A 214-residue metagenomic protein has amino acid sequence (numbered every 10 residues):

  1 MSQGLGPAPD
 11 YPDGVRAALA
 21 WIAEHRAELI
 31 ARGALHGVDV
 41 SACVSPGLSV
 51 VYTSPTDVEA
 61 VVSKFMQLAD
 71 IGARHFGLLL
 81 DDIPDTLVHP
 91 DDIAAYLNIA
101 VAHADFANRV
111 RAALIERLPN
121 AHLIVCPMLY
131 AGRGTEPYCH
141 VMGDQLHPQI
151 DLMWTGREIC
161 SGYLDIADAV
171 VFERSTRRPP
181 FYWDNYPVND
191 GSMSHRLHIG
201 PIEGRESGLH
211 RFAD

Functional and structural regions predicted by a protein language model:
M1-D57, V61-K64, D70-R74: Feature activates predominantly on carbohydrate-active enzymes
M1-S2, S41-S45, L79-D81, I124-C126 (+2 more regions): A cross-family glycoside hydrolase active-site/sugar-binding cleft signature
L29, G33, L68, F106-V110 (+1 more regions): Hydrophobic alpha-helical packing residues
A42-L97, V101-D105, H122: Long alpha-helical, hydrophobic tracts
R74, T86, P90-A213: Catalytic-core regions of glycoside hydrolase
